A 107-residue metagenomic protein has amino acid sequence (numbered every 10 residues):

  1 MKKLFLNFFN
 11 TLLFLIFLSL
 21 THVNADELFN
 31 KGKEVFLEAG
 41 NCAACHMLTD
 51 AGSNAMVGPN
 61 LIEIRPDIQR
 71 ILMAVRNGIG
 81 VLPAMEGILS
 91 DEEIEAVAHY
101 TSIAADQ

Functional and structural regions predicted by a protein language model:
M1-D26, Q107: N-terminal export/targeting leaders of redox proteins
S19-H22, A39, R65: Residues at alpha-helix boundaries and short interhelical turns
E27-L48, E63, N77: Sequence/structural segment immediately N-terminal to covalent heme-attachment motifs in c-type and related
A55-Q107: Extracytoplasmic electron-transfer domains, predominantly the class I c-type cytochrome c fold
